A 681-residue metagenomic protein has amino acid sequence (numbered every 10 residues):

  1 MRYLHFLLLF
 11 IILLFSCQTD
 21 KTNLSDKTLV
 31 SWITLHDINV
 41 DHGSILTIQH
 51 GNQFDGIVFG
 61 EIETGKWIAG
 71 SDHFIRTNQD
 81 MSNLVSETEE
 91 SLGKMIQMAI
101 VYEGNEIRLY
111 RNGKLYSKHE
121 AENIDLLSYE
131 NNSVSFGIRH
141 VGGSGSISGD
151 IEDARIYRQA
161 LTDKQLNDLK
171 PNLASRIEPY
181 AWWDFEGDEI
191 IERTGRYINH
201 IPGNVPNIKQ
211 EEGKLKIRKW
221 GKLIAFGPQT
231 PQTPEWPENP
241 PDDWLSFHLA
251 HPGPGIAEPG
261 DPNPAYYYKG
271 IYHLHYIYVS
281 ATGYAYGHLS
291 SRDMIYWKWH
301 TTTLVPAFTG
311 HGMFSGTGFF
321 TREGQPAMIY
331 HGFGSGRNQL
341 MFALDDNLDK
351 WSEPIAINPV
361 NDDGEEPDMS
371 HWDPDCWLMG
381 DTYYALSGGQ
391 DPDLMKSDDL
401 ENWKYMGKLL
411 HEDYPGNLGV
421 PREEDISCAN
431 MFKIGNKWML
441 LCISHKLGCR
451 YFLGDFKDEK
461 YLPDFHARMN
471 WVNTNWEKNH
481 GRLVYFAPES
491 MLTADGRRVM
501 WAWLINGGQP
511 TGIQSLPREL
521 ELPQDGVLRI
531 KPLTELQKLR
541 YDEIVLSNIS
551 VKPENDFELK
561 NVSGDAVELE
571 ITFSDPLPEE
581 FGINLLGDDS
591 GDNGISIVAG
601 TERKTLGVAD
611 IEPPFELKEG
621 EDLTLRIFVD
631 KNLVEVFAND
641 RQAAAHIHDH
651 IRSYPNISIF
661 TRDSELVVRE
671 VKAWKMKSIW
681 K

Functional and structural regions predicted by a protein language model:
Q18-L24, T28, H36-G43, I48-D55 (+2 more regions): Extracytoplasmic low-complexity segments
T22-D37, S44-L46, F54-E61, K94-Q97 (+4 more regions): A carbohydrate-recognition surface predominantly in extracellular/luminal proteins
K27-D37, S144-P171, A181-E189, V668-K677: Extracellular, beta-strand-rich glycan-interacting domains
V30-N39, V58-I124, H140-V141, I156 (+1 more regions): Extracellular glycan-interaction surfaces
G43-S71, T572-S574, E580-K604: Glycan-recognition/cleft segments
G93-Y102, L109, M431, L569-I571 (+1 more regions): Short tryptophan-centered beta-strand motifs in secreted/extracellular beta-sheet-rich domains of glycan-recognition
H119-D150, A174-Y180, A645-E670: Flexible glycan-contacting loops in extracellular carbohydrate-active proteins
G221-P421, S427, K433-G481, A502-S547 (+4 more regions): Beta-rich carbohydrate-recognition and catalytic domains
